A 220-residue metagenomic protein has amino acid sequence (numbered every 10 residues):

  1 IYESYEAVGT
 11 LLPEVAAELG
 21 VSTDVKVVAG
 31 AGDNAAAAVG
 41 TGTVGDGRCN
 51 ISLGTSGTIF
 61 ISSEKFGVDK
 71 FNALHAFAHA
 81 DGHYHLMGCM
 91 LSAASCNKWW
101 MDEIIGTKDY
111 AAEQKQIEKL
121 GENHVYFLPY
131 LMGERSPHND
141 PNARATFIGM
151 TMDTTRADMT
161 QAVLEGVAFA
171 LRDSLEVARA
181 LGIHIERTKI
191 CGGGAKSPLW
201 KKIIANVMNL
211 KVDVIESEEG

Functional and structural regions predicted by a protein language model:
I1-E6, L86: A glycine-/small-polar-enriched, mobile loop at the entrance of the PLP active site in fold-type I
G9-G220: Active-site core segments that coordinate phosphate-bearing ligands/cofactors across diverse enzyme families
